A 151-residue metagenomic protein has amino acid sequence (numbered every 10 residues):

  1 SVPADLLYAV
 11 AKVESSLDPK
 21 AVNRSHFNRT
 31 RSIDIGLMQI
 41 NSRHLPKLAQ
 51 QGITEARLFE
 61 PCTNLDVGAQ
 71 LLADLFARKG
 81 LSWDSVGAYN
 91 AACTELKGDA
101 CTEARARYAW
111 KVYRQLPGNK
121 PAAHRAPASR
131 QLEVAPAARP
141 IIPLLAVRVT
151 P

Functional and structural regions predicted by a protein language model:
S1, W110, R114-P151: N-terminal secretory targeting signals
S1-R125: Catalytic glycan-binding domains that act on GlcNAc-containing polysaccharides
